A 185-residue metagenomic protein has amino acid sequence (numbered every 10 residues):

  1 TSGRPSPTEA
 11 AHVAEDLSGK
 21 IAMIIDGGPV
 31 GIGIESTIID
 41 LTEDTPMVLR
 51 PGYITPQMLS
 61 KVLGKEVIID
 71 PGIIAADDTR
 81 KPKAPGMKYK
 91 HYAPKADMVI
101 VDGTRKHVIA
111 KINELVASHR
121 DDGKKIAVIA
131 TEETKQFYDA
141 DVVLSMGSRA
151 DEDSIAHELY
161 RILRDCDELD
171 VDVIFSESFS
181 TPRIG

Functional and structural regions predicted by a protein language model:
T1-G185: Active-site-adjacent structural elements in enzyme catalytic cores
